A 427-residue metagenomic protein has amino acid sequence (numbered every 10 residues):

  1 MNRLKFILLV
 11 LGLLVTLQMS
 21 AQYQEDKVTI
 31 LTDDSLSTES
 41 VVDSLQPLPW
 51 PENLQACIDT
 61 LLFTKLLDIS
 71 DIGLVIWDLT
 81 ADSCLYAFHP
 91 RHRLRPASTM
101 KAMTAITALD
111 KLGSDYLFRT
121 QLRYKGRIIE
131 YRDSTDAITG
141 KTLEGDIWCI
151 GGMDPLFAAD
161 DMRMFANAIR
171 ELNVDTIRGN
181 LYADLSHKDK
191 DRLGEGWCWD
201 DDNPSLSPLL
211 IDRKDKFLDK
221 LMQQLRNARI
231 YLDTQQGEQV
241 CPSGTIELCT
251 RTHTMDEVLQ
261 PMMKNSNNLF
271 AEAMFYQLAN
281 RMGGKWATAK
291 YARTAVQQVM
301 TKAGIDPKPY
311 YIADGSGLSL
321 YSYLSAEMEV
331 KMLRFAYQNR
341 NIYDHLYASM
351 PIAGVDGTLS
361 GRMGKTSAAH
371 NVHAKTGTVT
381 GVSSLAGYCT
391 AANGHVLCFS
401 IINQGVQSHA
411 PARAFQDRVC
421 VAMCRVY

Functional and structural regions predicted by a protein language model:
M1-V28: Bacterial Sec-dependent N-terminal signal peptides
Y23-T80, C84-R93, A166-E171: Beta-lactamase-like hydrolase cores
S40-P49, A87-P96, I147-F157, A166 (+7 more regions): Second-shell loop/turn segments in exported
D82, P96-D115, L181, K220-L225 (+2 more regions): Active-site SXXK
F118-D189, W197-P204, I211: Active-site-adjacent, His/Asp/Glu-enriched structural segments that form or flank metal-binding and acid/base networks
T142-E144, W148, D184-A228, T250 (+1 more regions): A conserved catalytic-loop motif detector
K214-S349: A small/polar active-site loop signature that marks catalytic segments
Y311-Y427: C-terminal soluble interaction/assembly domains
